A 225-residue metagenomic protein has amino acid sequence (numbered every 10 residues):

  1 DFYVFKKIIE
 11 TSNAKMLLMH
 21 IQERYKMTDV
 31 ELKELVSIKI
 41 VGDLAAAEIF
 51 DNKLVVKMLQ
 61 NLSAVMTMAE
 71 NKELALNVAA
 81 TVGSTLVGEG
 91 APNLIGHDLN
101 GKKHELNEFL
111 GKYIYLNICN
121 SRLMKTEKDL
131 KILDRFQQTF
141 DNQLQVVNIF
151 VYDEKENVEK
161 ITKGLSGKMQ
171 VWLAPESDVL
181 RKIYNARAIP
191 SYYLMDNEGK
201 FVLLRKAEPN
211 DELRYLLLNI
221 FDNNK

Functional and structural regions predicted by a protein language model:
D1-K102: Oxidative protein folding and maturation machinery
N13, H97, I161-E198: Short, internal strand/loop/helix patches that form the active-site neighborhood or redox-interaction surface
G101-H104, G199: Detector for glycine-centered tight turns/loop "hinges" at secondary-structure junctions
H104-L133: Short active-site neighborhood of thiol/selenol oxidoreductases, capturing the structured segment around
L110-Y113, D141-Q145, L165-M169, N197: Loop/turn elements at helix/coil->beta-strand transitions in domains of secreted/extracellular proteins
R122-L165, E176-K182: Structural microenvironment flanking redox-active thiols in thiol-disulfide oxidoreductases
L194-K225: Thiol-/selenol-based redox modules, centered on thioredoxin-like and closely related oxidoreductase domains
